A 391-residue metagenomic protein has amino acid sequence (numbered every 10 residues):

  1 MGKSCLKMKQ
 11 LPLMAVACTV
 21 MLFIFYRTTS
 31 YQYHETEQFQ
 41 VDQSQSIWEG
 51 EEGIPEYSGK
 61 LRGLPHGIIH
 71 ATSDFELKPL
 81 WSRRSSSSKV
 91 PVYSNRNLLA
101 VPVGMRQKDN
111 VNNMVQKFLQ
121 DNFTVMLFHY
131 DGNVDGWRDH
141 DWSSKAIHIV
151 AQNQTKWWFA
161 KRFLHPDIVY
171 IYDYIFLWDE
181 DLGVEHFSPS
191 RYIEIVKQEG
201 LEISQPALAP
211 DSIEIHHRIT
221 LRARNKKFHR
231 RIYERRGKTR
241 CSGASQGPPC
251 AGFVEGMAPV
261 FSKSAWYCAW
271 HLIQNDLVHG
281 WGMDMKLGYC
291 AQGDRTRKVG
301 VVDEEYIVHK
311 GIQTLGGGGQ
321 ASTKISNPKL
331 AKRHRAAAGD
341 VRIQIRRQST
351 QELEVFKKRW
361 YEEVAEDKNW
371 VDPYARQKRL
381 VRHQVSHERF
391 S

Functional and structural regions predicted by a protein language model:
M1-S82, N275-S391: C-terminal catalytic/acceptor-binding lobe
C5-L6, G183-G300, T314-Q348: Conserved catalytic core of nucleotide-sugar-dependent glycosyltransferases
L77-S94, R106-V125, G132-D141: Short, acidic, metal-binding catalytic loop of nucleotide-sugar glycosyltransferases
G104-K108, L182-V184: Short acidic, S/G/P-rich loop/turn micro-motifs used as interaction or catalytic elements
M126-H129, Q205: Short internal beta-strands
F128-Y174, E185-F187, R235-R236: Active-site-proximal specificity loops/subdomain of glycosyltransferases
